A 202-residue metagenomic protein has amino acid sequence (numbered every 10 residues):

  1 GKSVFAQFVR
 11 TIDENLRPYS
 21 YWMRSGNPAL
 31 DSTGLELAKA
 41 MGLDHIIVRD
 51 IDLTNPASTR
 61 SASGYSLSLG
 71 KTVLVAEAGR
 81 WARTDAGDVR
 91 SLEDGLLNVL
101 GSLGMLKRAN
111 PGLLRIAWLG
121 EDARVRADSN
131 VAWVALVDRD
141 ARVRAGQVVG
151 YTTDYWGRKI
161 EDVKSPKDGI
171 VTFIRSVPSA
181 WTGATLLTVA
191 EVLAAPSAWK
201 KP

Functional and structural regions predicted by a protein language model:
G1-P202: Structured catalytic-domain cores with a bias toward divalent-metal coordination
